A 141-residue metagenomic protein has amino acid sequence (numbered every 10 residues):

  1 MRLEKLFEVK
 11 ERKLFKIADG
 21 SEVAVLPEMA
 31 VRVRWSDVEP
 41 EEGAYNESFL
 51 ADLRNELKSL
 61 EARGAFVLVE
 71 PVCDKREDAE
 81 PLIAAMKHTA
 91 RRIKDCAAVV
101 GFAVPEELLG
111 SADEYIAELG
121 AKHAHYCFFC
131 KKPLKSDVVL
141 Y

Functional and structural regions predicted by a protein language model:
M1-G43, A51, A117-A121, P133 (+1 more regions): N-terminal carbohydrate-binding accessory modules
K13, G20-S21, G64-F66, K87 (+1 more regions): Proline-centered loop/turn at the N-terminus of a beta-strand
V23-A24, A62, I93-D95: Extracellular/periplasmic catalytic domains that process cell-envelope and extracellular macromolecules
P27-D74, P81, Y115-Y126: Aromatic-lined substrate-binding rim segments of carbohydrate-active enzymes
P71-E77, E106-L109: Short glycine/proline-centered loop/turn elements that form peptide/ligand docking sites
E77-D78, D137: Short secondary-structure boundary/hinge segments and terminal tails
I83, K87-Y141: Active-site region of glycoside hydrolase catalytic domains
